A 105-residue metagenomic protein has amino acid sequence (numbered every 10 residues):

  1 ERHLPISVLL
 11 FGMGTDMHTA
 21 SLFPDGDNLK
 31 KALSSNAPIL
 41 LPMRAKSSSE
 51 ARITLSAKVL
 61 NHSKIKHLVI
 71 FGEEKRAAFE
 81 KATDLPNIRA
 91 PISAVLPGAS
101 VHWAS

Functional and structural regions predicted by a protein language model:
E1-S105: Conserved phosphate- and dinucleotide-binding cores of soluble alpha/beta proteins, encompassing both enzyme active
